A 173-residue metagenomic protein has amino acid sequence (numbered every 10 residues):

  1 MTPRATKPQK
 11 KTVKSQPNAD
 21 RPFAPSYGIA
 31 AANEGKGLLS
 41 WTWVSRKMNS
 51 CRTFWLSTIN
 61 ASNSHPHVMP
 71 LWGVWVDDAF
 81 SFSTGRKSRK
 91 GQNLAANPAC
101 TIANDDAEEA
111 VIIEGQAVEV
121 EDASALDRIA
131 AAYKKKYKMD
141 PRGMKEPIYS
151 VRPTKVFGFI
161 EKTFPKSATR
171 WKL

Functional and structural regions predicted by a protein language model:
T2-L39, E109-L173: Charged, gly/pro-rich active-site loop segments
A31-W55: Short, basic/aromatic recognition patches
S40-W43, H67-M69, K87, K136: A generic local structural motif
T42, Q92, A131: Active-site phosphate/pyrophosphate- and oxyanion-stabilizing loops and adjacent acidic/basic residues in soluble
W43, W55-N63, K135-K145: Short helix-to-loop capping/linker segments positioned immediately adjacent to catalytic or ligand/cofactor-binding
M48-N49, A95-A96, K134: Alpha-helix boundary recognition
C51-R86, Q92-L94, C100-N104, I112-E114: Short beta-strand segments
R52-T53, A99, K138, V156: Generic structural signal for secondary-structure transition and capping sites
